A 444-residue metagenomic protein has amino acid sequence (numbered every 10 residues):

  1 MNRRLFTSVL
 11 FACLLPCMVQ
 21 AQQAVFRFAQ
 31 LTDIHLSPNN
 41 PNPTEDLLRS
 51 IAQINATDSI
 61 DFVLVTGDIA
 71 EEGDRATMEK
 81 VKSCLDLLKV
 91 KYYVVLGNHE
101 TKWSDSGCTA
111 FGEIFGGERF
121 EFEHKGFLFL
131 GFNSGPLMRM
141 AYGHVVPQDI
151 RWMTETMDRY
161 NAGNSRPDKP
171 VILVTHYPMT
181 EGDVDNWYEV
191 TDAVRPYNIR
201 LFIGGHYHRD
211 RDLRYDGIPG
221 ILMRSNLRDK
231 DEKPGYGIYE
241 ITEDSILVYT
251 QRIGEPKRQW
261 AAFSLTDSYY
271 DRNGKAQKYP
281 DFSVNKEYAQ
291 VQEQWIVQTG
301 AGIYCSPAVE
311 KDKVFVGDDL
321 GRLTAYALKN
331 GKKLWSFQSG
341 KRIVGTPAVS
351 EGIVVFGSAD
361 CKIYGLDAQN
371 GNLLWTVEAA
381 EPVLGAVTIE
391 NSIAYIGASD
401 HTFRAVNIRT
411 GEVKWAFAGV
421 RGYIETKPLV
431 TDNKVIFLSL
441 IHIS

Functional and structural regions predicted by a protein language model:
C17-K80: N-terminal active-site segment of His-dependent metallophosphoesterases
A29-L48, A70-E72, T101-I114, P136-Q148 (+1 more regions): Acidic/histidine-rich helix-loop elements that form or flank divalent-metal/phosphate-binding sites at the catalytic
Q53-F62, A141-G220: His/acidic metal-ligating clusters that form di-metal
G67-L85, T101-E113, G182-E189, D212-D216: Metal-dependent catalytic neighborhoods of phosphoester/phosphodiester hydrolases
I218-V284: Binuclear metal-dependent phosphoesterase catalytic core
Y288-A308, L334-S350, L373-E390, S399 (+1 more regions): Extracytoplasmic beta-rich repeat domains
A327-N330, D367-N370, N407-G411: Short loop/turn segments that connect beta-strands within beta-propeller blades
I441-S444: Conserved small/polar residues in nucleotide/adenosyl-binding loops
